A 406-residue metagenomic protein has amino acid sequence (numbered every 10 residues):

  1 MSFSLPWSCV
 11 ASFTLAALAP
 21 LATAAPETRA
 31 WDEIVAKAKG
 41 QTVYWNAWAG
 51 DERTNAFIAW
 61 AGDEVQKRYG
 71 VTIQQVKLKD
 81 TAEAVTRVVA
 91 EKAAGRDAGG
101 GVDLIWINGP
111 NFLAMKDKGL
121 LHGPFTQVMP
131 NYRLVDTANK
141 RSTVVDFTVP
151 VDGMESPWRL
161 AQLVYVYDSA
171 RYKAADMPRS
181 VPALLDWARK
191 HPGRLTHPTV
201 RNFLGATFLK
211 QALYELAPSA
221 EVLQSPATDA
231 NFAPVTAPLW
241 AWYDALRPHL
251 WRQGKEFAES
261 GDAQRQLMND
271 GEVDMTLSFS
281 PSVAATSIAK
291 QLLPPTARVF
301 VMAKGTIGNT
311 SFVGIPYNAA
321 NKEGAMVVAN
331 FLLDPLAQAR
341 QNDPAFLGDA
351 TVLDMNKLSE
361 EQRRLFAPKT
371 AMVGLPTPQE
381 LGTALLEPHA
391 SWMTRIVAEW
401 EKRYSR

Functional and structural regions predicted by a protein language model:
A19-L21: N-terminal signal peptide c-region/cleavage motif recognized by signal peptidases
P26-A30, Q266, V373-R406: Conserved C-terminal helix/tail region of periplasmic/extracytoplasmic solute-binding proteins
W31-K39, N46, G50-T72, Y165: Short, polar/charged alpha-helical segment
W48-W60, V76-E83, V102, W106-D262: Extracytoplasmic ligand-binding site segments that recognize negatively charged/polar headgroups
V85-G101, L113-K118, D262-E272: Short helices/loops that flank or line small-molecule/ion binding pockets
R96-W106, G123, D274-S280: Paired acidic/hydrophobic, glycine-rich loop segments that form the ligand-binding mouth/hinge of periplasmic-binding
Q211, E215, W251-G314, N318 (+1 more regions): Extracytoplasmic/periplasmic substrate-binding proteins
T306-I307, S311-E380: Mature extracytoplasmic/periplasmic domains
